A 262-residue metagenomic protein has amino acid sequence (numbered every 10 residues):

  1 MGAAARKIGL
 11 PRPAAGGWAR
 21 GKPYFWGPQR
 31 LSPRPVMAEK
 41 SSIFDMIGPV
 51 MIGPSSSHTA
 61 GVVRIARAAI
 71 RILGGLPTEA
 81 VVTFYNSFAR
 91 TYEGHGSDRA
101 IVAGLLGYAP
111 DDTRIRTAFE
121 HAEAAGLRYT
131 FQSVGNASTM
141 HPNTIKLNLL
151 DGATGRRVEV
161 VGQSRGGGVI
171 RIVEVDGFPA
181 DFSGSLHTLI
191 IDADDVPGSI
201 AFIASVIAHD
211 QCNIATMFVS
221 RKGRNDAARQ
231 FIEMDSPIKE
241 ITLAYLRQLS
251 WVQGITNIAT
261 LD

Functional and structural regions predicted by a protein language model:
V36-I43, G74-T78: Acidic-glycine-rich active-site phosphate/pyrophosphate-binding loop
G48-A66: Conserved phosphate/anionic-ligand binding catalytic regions in large, soluble enzymes, centered on
I65, G107-P110, I115-R116, A124-G126 (+4 more regions): Protein-protein interaction/assembly regions in multi-subunit complexes
V81-A124: A structural-propensity feature for long, helix-poor, extended segments
E123, L127-V160: C-terminal edge-of-domain segments
V160-D262: A conserved regulatory-domain signal marking ACT and ACT-like small-molecule sensing domains and adjacent regulatory
